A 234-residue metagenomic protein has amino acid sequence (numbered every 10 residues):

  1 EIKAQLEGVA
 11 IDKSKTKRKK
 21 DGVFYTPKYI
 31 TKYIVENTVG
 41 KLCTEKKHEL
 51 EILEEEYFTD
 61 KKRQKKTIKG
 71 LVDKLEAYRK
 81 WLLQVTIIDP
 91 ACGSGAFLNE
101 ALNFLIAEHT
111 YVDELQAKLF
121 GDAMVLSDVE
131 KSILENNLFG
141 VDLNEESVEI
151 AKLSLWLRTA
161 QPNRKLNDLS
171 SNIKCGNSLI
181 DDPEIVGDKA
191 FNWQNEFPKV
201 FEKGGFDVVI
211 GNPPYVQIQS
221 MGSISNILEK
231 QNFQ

Functional and structural regions predicted by a protein language model:
E1-A10: Long recognition/docking surfaces used for binding and targeting
V9-Q234: SAM-dependent methyltransferase catalytic region
